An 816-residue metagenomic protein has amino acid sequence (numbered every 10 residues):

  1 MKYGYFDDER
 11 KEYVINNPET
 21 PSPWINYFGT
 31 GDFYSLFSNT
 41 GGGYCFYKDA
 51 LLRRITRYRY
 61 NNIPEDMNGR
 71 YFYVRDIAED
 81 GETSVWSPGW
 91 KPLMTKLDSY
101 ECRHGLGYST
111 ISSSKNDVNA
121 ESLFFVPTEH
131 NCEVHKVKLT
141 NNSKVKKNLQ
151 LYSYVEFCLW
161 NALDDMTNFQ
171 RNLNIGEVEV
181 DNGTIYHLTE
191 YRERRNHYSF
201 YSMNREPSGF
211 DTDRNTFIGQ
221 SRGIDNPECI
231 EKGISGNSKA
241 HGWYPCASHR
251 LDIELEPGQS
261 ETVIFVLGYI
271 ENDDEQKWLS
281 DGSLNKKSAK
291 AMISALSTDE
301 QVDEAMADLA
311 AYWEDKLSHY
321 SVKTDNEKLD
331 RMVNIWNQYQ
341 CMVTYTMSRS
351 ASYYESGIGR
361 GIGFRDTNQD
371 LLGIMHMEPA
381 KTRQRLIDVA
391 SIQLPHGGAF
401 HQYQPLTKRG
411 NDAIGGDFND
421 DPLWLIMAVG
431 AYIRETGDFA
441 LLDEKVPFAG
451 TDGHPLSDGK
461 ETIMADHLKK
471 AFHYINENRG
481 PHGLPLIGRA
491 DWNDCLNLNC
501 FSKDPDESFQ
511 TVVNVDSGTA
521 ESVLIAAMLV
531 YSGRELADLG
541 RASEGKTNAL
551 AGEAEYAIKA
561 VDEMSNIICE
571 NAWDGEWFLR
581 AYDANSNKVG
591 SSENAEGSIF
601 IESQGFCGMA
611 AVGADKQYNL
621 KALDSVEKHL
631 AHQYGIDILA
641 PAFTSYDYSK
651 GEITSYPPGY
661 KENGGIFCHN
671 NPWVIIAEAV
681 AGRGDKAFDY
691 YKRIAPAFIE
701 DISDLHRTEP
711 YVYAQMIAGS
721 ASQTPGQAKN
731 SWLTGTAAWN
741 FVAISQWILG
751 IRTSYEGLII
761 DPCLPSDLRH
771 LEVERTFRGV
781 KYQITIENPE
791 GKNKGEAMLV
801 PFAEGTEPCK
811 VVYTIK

Functional and structural regions predicted by a protein language model:
M1-D366, A380, R385-D388, I392 (+9 more regions): Anionic coordination/interaction segments
K96, S321-I335, Q384, V389-A390 (+6 more regions): Active-site acid/base region of carbohydrate-active enzymes
T140-K147, N272-Q276, E435-F448, E535-A557 (+1 more regions): Inter-helical turn/loop segments and adjacent helix faces that build the functional surface of alpha-helical bundle
Y152-Y154, F169, F400-Q402, M528-I653 (+3 more regions): Catalytic cores of carbohydrate-active enzymes
G258, I362, D366-T367, L371-T382 (+8 more regions): Aromatic-rich carbohydrate-recognition surfaces in CAZymes
S352-D366, G410-D420, Q510-A526, N587-V612 (+4 more regions): Solvent-exposed loop and edge beta-strand segments that line ligand/cofactor-binding and catalytic clefts
I636-N663, L764-N788: Generic long, charged, amphipathic alpha-helical segments
F802-K816: C-terminal beta-strand-rich structural cap/linker in extracellular carbohydrate-active enzymes
